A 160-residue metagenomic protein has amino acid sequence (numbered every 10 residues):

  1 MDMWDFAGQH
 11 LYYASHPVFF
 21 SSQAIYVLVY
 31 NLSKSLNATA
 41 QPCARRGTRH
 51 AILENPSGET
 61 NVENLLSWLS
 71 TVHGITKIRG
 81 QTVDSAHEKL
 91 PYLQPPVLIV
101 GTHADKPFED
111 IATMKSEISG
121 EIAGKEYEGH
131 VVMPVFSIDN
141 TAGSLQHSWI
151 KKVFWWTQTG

Functional and structural regions predicted by a protein language model:
M1-D2, A24-I25, P96: Loop/turn-to-beta-strand initiation segments
D2-W4, F136: General small-molecule cofactor/ligand-binding pocket signal
M3, V29, V100: Generic enzyme active-site microenvironment
F6-K77, A86-Y92: Inter-motif core of Ras-like GTPase G domains
Q9-H10, Q81, S116-G120: Short amphipathic alpha-helical surface micro-motifs
Q81, S85, Q158-G160: The C-terminal output helix
Y92-L98, H103-G160: Canonical P-loop GTPase G-domain recognition
